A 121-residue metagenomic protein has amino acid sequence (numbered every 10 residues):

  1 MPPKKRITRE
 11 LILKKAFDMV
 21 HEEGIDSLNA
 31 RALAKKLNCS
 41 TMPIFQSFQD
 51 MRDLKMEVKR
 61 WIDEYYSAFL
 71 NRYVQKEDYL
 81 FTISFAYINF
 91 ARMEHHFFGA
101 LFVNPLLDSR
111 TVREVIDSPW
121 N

Functional and structural regions predicted by a protein language model:
M1-E23, S27-A32, D53-M56: Basic, helix-initiating cap at the start of DNA-binding domains
L11-D18, D53-Q75, Y79-T82, A86-N89 (+2 more regions): Alpha-helical structural segments
G24, Q49-D50, H95: Alpha-helical hinge/cap motifs
N29, P43, F97: Residues in the helix-turn-helix
L37-F48: Short hydrophobic/aromatic patch on the recognition helix
N38, R52, S109-R110: Short secondary-structure boundary/hinge segments and terminal tails
F90-R110: Amphipathic alpha-helical segments used for helix-helix packing
D108-N121: Amphipathic alpha-helical packing segments from all-alpha helical-bundle domains
